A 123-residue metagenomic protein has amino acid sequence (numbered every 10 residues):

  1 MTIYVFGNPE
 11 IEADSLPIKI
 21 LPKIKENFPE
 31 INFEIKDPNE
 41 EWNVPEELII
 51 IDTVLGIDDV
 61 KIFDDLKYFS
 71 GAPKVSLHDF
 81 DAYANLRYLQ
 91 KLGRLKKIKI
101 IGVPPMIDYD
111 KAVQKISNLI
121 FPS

Functional and structural regions predicted by a protein language model:
M1-S123: N-terminal catalytic or cofactor-binding beta/alpha core of small enzyme domains
